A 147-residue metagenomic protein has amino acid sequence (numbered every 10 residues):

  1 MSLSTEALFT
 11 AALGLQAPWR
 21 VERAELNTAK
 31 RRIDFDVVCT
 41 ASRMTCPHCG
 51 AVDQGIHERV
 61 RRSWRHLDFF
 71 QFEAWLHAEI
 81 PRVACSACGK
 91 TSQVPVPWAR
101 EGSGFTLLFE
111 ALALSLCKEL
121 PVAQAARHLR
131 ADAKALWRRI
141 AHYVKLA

Functional and structural regions predicted by a protein language model:
M1-A87, V96: Short, conserved DNA-binding cores of transcription-related domains
G50-D53, H57, R61-A147: Short, positively charged, Gly/Tyr-enriched micro-motifs that form contact patches at catalytic or ligand/partner
